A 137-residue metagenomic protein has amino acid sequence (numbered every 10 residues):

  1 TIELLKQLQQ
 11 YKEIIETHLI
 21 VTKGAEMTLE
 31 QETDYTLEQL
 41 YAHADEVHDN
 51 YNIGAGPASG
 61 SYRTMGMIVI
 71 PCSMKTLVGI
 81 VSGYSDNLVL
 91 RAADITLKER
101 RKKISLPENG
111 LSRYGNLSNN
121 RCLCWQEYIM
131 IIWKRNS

Functional and structural regions predicted by a protein language model:
T1-I104, E108-S137: A cross-family phosphate/adenosyl-ligand binding-site feature
